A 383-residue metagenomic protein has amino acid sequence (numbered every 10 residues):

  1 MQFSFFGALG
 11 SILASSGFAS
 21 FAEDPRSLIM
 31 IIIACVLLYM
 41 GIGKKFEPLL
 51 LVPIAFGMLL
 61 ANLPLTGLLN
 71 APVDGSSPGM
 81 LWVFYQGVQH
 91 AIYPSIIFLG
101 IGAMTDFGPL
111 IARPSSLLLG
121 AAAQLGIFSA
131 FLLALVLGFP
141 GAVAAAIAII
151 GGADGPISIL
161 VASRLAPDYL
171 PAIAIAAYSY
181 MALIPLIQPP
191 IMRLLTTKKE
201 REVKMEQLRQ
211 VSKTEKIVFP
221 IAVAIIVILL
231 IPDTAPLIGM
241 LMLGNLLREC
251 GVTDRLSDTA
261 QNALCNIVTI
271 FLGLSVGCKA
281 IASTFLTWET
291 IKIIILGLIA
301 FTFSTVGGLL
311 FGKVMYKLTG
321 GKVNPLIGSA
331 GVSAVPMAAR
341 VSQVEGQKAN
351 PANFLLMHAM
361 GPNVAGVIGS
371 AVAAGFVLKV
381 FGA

Functional and structural regions predicted by a protein language model:
M1-S76: N-terminal alpha-helical transmembrane segments of multi-pass membrane transport and channel/translocase proteins
L37, L60, G87-I111, G244-L247 (+1 more regions): Hydrophobic transmembrane alpha-helices of secondary-active transporters and Na+-translocating membrane complexes
I42-L51, N70-A71, V83-F84, M104-L119 (+4 more regions): Interfacial helix-loop-helix linkers and transmembrane-helix boundary segments in multi-pass membrane proteins
H90-A91, F98-M104, L119-S129, L133 (+3 more regions): Alpha-helical membrane segments and immediately flanking helix-loop junctions that form or couple to the substrate/ion
L110-F131, I281-G308, A359-N363: Entry/N-cap segments of selected transmembrane alpha helices and their immediately preceding amphipathic helices
D168-L186, L296-S304, I327-G328: Alpha-helical transmembrane segments
S179-V252: Membrane-embedded hairpin module used as a gating/binding unit in multi-pass transport and secretion proteins
A224-G308: Transmembrane helical segments that form the transport core of multi-pass membrane transport proteins
